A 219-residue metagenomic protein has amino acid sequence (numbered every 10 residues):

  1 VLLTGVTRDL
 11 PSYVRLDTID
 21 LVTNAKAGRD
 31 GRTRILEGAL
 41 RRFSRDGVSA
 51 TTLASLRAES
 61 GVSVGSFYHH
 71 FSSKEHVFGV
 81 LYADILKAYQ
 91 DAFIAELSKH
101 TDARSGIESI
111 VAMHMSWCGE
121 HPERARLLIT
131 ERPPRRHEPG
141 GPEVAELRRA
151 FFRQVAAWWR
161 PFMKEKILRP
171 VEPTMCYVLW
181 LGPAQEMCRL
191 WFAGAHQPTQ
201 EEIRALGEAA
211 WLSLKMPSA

Functional and structural regions predicted by a protein language model:
V1-A25, M113-S116, F152-K164, P183 (+1 more regions): C-terminal peripheral helix-coil segments that are non-catalytic and often amphipathic
G31-A39, L56, V77, L81-I85 (+3 more regions): Generic hydrophobic, amphipathic alpha-helix propensity
R34, R42-H76, V80: Helix-turn-helix
V80, I94-E123, C176-W180: Hydrophobic alpha-helical connector segments
K87-D91, E138-E165, T174-V178, E201: Amphipathic alpha-helical packing segments from all-alpha helical-bundle domains
E96, A112-G119, I129-P134, A209-L214: Helix-loop "lid/cap" segments that line or gate small-molecule binding pockets
G119-P139, A156-A157, R189-A193: Amphipathic alpha-helical segments used for helix-helix packing
